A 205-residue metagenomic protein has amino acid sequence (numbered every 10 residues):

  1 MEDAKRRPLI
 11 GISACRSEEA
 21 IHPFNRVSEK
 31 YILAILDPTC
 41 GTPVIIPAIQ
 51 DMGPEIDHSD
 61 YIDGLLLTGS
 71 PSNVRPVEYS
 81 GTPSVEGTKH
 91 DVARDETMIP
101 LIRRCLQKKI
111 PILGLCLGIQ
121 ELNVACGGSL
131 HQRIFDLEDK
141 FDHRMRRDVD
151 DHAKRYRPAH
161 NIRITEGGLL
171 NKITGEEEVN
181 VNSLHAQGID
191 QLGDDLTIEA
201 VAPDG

Functional and structural regions predicted by a protein language model:
M1-L113, V124-H131, F135-N180, A186 (+1 more regions): N-terminal beta1-alpha1 cap of cysteine-dependent amidohydrolase-like domains
G114, I119: Glycine-rich beta-to-alpha active-site loop
